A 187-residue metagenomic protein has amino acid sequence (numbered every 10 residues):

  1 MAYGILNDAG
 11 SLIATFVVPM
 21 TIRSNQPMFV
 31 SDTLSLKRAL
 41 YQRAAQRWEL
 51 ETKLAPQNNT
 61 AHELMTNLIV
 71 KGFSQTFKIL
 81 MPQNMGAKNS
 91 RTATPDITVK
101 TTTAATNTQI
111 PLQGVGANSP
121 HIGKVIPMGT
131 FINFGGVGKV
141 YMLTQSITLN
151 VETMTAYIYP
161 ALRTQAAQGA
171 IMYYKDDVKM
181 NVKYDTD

Functional and structural regions predicted by a protein language model:
M1-D187: Extracellular/virion structural assembly segments
